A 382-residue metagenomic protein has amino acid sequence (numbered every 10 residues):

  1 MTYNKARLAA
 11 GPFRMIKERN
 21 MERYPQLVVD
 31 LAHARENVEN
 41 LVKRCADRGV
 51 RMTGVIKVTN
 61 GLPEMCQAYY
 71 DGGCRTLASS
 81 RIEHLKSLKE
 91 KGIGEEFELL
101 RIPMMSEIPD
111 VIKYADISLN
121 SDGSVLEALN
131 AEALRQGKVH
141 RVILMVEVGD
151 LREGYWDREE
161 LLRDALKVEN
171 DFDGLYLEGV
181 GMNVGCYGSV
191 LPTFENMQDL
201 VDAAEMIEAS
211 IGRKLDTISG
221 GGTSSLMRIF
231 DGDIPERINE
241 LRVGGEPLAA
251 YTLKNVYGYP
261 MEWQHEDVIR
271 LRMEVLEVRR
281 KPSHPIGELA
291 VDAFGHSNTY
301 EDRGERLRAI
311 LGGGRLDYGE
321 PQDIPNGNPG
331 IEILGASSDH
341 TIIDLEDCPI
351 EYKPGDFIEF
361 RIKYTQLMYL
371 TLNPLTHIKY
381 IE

Functional and structural regions predicted by a protein language model:
T2-P12: Positively charged N-terminal leader segments that act as targeting/secretion signals
Y3, Q198-E382: Active-site anion/phosphate-binding pocket segments in diverse small-molecule metabolic enzymes
F13-N20, P321: Short, basic/glycine-rich phosphate-binding loops at helix/coil junctions that contact nucleotide phosphates
L27-A34, V38, D122, L161 (+5 more regions): Generic structural signal for well-ordered, non-membrane alpha-helical segments in soluble metabolic enzymes
V28, V50-E205, S210-I211: Active-site-proximal beta-alpha core segment in soluble small-molecule metabolic enzymes
